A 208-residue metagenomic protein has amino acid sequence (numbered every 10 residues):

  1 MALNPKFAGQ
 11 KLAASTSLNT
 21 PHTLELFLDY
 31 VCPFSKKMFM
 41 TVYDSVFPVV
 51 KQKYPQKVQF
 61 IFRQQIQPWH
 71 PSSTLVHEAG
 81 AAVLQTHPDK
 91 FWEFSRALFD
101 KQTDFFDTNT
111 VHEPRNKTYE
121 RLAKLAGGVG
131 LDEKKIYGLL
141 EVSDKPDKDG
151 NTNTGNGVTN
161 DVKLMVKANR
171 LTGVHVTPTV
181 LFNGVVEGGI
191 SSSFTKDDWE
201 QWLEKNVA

Functional and structural regions predicted by a protein language model:
M1-S15: N-terminal "domain-start" segment that seeds a small globular fold
L3-P5, P21-D29, M38-P48, Y119-A208: C-terminal cap of thioredoxin/glutaredoxin-like
A13-N19, K51-K53, L171-G173: Short glycine/proline-enriched loop/turn "hinge" motifs that connect secondary-structure elements and lie
E25-G127, T172: Structural alpha/beta surface segment adjacent to cysteine/selenocysteine redox centers across thiol/disulfide enzymes
